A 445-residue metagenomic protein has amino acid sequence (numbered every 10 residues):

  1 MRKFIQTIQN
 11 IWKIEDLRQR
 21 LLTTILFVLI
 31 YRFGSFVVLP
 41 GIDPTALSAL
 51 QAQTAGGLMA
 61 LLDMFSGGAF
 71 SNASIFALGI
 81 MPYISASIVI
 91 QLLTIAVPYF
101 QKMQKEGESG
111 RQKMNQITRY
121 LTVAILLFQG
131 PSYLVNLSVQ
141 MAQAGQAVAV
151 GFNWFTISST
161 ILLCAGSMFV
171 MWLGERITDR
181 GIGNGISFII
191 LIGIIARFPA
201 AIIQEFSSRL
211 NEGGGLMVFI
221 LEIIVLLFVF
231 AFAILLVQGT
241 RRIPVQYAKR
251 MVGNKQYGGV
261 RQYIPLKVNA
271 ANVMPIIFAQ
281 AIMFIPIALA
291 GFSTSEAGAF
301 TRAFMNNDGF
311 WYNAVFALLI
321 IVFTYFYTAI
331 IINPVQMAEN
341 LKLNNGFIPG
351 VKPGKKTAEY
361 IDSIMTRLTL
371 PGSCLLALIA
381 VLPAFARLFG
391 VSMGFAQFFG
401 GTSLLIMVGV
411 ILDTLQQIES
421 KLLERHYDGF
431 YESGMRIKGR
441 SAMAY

Functional and structural regions predicted by a protein language model:
M1-Q104, S109-Y445: N-terminal cationic and glycine-rich segments that engage phosphates or anionic surfaces
